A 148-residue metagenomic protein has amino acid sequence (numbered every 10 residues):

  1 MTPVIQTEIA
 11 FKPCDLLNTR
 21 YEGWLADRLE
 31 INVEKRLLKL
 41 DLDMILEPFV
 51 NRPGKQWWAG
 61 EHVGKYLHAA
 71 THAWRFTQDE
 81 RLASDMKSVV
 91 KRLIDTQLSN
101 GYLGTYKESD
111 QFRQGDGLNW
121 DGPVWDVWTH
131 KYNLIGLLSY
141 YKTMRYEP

Functional and structural regions predicted by a protein language model:
M1-P148: Glycan-recognition and catalytic cores of secretory/periplasmic carbohydrate-active enzymes
